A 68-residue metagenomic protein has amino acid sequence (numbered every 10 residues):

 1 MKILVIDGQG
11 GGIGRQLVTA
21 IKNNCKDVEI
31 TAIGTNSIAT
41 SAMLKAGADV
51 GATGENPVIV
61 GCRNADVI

Functional and structural regions predicted by a protein language model:
M1-I3: Extreme N-terminal starter segment of soluble prokaryotic enzymes
G10-L17, T40: Short glycine/serine/threonine-rich phosphate/pyrophosphate-binding segments that cradle anionic phosphate groups
L17-T19, L44-K45: Short amphipathic alpha-helical segments
A20-V28: A short, Lys/Arg-enriched amphipathic alpha-helix followed by its capping loop at the start of a domain
V28-T53: N-terminal beta-loop-helix "entrance" segment that forms/cooperates in small-molecule cofactor or anionic ligand
N56-V60: A structured beta-alpha segment of the ubiquitous adenosine-cofactor-binding alpha/beta core
C62-I68: Mid-chain, well-packed structural core segment of small domains
